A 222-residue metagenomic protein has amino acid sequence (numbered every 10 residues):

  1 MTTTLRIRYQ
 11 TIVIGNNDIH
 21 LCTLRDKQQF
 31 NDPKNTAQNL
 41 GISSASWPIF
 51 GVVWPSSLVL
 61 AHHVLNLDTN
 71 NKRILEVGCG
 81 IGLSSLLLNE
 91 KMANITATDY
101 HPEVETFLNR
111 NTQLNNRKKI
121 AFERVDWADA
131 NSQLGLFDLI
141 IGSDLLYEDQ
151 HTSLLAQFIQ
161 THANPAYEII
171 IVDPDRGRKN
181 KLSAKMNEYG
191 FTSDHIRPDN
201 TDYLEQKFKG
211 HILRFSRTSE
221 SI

Functional and structural regions predicted by a protein language model:
M1-I222: S-adenosylmethionine-dependent methyltransferases
